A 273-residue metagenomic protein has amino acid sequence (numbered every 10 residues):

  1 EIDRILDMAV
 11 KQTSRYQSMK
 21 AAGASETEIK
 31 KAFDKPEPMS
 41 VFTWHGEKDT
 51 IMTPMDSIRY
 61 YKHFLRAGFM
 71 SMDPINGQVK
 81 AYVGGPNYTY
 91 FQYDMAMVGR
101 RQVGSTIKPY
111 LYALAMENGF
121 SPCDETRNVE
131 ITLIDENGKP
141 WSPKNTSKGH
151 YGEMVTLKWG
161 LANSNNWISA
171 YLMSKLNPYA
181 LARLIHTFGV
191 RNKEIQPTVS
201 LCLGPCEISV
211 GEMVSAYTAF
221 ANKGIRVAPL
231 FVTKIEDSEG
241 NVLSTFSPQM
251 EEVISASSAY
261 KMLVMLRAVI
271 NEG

Functional and structural regions predicted by a protein language model:
E1-T146, K158, Y171, L201-V214 (+2 more regions): Extended, non-catalytic substrate-recognition/exosite surfaces adjacent to catalytic cores, especially in enzymes
G23, P109-Y110, N163-W167, Y179 (+1 more regions): A generic alpha-helix surface/boundary motif
H63-L65, Y151, P197: Exposed loop/turn and edge beta-strand positions of beta-sandwich/beta-sheet ligand-binding modules
M154: Acidic, metal-coordinating catalytic segment for phosphate/diphosphate chemistry, firing primarily on the Nudix
W159, N163-L172, K193-Q196, S244-T245: Substrate-binding clefts and substrate-entry loops adjacent to catalytic sites of polymer-processing enzymes acting on
L176-K193: Short, charged, amphipathic alpha-helices and their helix-cap/turn boundaries
R191-S200, G204: Catalytic-site signature segments of enzymes, centered on catalytic residues
G273: Short, Gly/Ser/Thr-enriched beta-strand-loop segments that form substrate-interacting elements of hydrolase/peptidase
